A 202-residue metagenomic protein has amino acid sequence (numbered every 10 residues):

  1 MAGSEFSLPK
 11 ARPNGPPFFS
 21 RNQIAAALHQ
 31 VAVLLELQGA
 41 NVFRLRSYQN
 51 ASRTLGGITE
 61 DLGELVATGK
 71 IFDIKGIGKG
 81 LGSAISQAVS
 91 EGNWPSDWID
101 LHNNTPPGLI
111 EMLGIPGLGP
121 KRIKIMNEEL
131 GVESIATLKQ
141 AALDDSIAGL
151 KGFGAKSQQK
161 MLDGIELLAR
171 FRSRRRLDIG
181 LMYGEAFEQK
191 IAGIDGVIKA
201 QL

Functional and structural regions predicted by a protein language model:
A2-A11, F18, V42-L202: Accessory alpha-helical DNA-binding modules that contact the DNA backbone or grooves
F19-L37, I85: Patatin-like phospholipase
